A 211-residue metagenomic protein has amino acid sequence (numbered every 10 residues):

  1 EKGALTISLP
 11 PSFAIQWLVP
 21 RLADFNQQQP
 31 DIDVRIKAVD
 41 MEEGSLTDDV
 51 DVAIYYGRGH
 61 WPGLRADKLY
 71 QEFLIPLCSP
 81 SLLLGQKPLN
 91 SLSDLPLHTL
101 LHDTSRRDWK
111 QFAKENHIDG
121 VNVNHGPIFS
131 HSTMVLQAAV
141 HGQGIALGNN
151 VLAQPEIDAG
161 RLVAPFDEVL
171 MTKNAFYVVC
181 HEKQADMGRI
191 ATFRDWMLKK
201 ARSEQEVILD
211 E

Functional and structural regions predicted by a protein language model:
K2-W61, D210-E211: Central regulatory/effector-binding core of bacterial HTH transcription factors
T6-S8, A53, L101, A146 (+1 more regions): Short, well-ordered beta-strand segments
P11-S12, P80-S81, R107, T133 (+1 more regions): Alpha-helix/helix-capping structural signal
Q27, D31, N150-A159, V169-E211: C-terminal effector-binding regulatory domain of bacterial HTH transcription factors
R35-F129: Acidic, Gly/Pro-rich loop/turn segments at junctions of secondary structure
W61-K68, E156-F166: Ligand-binding "clamshell"
D67, S93, L136-Q137, A191: Alpha-helical segments flanking ligand/cofactor-binding loops in enzyme cores
V121-A164, M171, R202-S203: Hydrophobic hinge/microswitch elements
